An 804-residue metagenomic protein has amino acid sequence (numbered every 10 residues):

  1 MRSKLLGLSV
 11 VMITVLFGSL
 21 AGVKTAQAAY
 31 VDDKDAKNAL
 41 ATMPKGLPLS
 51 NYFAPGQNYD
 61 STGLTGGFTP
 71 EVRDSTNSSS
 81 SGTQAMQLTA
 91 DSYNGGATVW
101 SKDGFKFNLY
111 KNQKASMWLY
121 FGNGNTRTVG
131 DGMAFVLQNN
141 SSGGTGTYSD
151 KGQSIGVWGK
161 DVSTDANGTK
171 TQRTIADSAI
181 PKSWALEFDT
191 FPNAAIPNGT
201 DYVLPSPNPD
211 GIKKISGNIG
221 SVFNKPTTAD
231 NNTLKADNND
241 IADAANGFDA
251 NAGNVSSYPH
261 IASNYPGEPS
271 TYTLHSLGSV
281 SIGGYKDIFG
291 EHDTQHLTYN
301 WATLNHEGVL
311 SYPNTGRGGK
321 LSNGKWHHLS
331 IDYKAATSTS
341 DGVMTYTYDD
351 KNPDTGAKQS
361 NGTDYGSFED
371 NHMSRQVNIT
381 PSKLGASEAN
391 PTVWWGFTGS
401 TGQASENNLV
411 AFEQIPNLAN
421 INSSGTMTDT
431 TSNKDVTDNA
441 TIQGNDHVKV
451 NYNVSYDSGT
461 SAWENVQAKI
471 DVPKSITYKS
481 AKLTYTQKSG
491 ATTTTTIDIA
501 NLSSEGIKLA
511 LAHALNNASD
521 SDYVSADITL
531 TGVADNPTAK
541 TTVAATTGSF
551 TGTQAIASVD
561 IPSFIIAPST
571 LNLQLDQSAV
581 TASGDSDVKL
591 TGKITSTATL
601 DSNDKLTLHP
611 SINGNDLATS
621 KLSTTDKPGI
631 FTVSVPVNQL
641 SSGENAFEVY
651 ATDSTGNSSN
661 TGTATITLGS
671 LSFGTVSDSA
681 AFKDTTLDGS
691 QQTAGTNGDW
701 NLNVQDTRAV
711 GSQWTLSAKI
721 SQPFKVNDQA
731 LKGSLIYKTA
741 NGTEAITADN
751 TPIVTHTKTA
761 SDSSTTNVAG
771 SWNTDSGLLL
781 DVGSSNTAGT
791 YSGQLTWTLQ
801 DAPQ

Functional and structural regions predicted by a protein language model:
R2-A26, V649: Sec-dependent N-terminal signal peptides of Gram-positive bacterial secreted proteins and lipoproteins
F17-A36, Q804: Sec-dependent signal peptide cleavage junction
A29-N420: Polar, low-complexity loop segments and adjacent catalytic/binding residues used for recognizing and processing sugar
E406, P416-S423, T546-N572, T652-S670: Extracellular/luminal low-complexity Ser/Thr/Pro-rich, glycosylation-prone repeat/linker regions
D435-V472, S586-S596, A694-V710, T796-W797: Short beta-strand elements of extracellular/lumenal beta-sandwich folds
Q467-H513, F564-P568, L608-L617, Q722-H756: A surface/secretory-pathway sequence property marking extracellular, secreted, or lumenal proteins enriched
A510-T553, T632-S641, Y650, V768-N786: Low-complexity, intrinsically disordered segments enriched in Ser/Thr together with acidic residues
T665-Q804: Signature of Gram-negative chaperone-usher
